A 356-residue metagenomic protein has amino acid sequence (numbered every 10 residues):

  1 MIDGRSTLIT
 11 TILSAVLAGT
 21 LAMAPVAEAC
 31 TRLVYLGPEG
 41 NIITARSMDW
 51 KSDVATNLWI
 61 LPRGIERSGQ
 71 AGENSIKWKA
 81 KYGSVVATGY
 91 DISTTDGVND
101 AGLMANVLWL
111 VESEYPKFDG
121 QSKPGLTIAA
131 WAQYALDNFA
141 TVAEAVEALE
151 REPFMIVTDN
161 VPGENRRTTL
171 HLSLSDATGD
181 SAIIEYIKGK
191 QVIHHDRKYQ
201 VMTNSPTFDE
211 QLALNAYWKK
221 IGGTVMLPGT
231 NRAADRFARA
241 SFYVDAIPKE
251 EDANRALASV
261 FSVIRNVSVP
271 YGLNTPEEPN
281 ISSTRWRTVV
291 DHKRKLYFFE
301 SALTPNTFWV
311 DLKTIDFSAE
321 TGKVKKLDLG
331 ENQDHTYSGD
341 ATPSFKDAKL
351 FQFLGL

Functional and structural regions predicted by a protein language model:
M1-L13: Bacterial N-terminal signal peptides that target proteins for export
T10-A22: Bacterial N-terminal signal peptides
M23-A29: Sec/Tat signal peptide C-region and signal peptidase I cleavage site
A29-I43, R67, V157-D159, N165-T169 (+2 more regions): C-terminus-biased signal that marks the final domain/tail of proteins
A29-K123, I156, S338-G339: A contiguous strand-loop segment
I43-A45, M104-V107, S173-S175, I183 (+1 more regions): Structural recognition of the beta-strand scaffold that forms the well-ordered cores of secreted hydrolase catalytic
I60-K77, E114-F154, G322-Q333: Compact, glycine/acidic-enriched structural inserts
V142, V146-I184: Aromatic- and glycine-enriched pocket-lining scaffold segments that form the walls of small-molecule binding clefts
